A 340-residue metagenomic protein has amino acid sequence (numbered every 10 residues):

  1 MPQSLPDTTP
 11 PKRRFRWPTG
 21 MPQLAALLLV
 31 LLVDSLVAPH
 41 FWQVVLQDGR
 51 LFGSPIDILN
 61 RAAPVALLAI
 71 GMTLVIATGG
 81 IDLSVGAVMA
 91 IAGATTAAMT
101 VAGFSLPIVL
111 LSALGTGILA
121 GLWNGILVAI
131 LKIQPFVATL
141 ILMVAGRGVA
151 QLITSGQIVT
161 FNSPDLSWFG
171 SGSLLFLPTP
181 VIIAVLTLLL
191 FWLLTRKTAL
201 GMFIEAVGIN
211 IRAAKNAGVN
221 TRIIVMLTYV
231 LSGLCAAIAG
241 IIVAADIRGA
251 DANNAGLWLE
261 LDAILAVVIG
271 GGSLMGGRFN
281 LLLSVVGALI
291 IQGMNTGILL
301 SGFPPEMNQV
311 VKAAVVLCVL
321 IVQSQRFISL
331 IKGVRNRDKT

Functional and structural regions predicted by a protein language model:
M1-P39, Q47-D48, L189-L190, I209 (+3 more regions): Cytosolic-side transmembrane-helix boundaries in multi-pass membrane proteins
P11-P18, T78-I81, V101, I118-F161 (+4 more regions): Short loop segments and helix-boundary regions at transmembrane helix junctions of multi-pass inner-membrane proteins
Q23-L36, M72, M143-G148, I183-W192 (+4 more regions): Hydrophobic core segments of alpha-helical transmembrane domains in multi-pass membrane transport and ion-translocation
V33-S35, R50-A102, I126-I133, I264-L281 (+1 more regions): Single transmembrane alpha-helix segments in multi-pass membrane proteins
H40-D57, A150-I153, T195-R196, G201 (+2 more regions): Inter-helical junctions in multi-pass inner-membrane proteins, predominant in energy-converting antiporter-like
D48, L131, P135-T198, I224-L227 (+3 more regions): Transmembrane helix-bundle core of multi-pass membrane transporters and related energy-transducing complexes
S105, V109-A113, L119-N124, V128 (+1 more regions): Helix-loop-helix "hairpin" substructures at the membrane interface of multi-pass membrane proteins
A236, I247, D251-A313: Transmembrane alpha-helical segments in multi-pass inner-membrane proteins
